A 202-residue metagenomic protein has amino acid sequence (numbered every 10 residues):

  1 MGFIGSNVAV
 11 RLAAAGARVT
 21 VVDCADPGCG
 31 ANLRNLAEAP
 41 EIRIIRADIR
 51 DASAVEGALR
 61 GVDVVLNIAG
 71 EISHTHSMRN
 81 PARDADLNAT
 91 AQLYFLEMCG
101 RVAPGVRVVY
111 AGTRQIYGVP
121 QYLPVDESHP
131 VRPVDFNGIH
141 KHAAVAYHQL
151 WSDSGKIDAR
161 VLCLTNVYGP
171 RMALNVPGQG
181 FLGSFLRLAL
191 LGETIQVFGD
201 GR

Functional and structural regions predicted by a protein language model:
M1-V167: N-terminal Rossmann-like NAD(P)+-binding domain of SDR-like oxidoreductases, especially those catalyzing
Y122-L123, A146-R202: NAD(P)-dependent short-chain dehydrogenase/reductase
